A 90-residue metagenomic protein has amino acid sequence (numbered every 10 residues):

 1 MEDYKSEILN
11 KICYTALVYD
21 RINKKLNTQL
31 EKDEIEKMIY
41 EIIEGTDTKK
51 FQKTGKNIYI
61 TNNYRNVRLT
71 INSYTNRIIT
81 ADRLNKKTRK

Functional and structural regions predicted by a protein language model:
M1-K90: Ribonuclease/tRNase effector modules and their secretory precursors
